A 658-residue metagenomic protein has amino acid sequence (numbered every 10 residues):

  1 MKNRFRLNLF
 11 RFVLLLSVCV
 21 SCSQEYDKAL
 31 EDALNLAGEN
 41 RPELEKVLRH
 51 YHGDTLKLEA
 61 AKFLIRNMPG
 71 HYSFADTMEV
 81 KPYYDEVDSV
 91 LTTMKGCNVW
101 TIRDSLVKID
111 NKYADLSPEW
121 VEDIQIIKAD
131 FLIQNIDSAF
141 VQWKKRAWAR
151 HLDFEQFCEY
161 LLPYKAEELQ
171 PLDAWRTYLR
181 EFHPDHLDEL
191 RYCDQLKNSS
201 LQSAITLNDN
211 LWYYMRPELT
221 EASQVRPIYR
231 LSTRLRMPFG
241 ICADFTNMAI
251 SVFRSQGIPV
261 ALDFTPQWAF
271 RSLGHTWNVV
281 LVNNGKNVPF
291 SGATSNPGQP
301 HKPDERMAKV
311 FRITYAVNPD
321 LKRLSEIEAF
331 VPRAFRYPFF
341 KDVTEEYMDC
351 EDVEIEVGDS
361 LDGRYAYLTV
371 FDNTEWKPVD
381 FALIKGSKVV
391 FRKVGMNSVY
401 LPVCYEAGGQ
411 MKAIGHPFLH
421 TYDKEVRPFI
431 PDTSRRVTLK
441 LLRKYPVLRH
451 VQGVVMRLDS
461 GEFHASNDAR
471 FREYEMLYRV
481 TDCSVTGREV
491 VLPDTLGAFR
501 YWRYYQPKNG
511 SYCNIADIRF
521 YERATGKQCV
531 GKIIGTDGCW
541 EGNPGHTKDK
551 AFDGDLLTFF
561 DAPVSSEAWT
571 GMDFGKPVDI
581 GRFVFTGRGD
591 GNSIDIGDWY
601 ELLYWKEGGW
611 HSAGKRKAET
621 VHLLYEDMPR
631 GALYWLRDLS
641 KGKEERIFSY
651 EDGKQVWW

Functional and structural regions predicted by a protein language model:
M1-K28: Bacterial Sec-dependent N-terminal signal peptides
Y26-G38, H50-G53, C193-N210, L219-S232 (+1 more regions): Hydrophobic/aromatic-rich core segments of domains that either
K46, K57-M237: Secondary-structure boundary elements
C350-D359, K444: A short, amphipathic beta-strand motif
T374-S387, R616-A618: Short, acidic Ser/Thr/Gly-rich low-complexity loop/linker segments typical of extracellular and cell-surface proteins
K388-L401, Y405-G408, L496, E626-R630: Short Pro-Gly-centered beta-turn/loop motif in secreted/extracellular proteins
A407-S434, F520, R646-W658: Structured interaction patches on ligand/partner-binding surfaces of diverse proteins
R436-E475, D482-W658: Aromatic, loop-rich ligand-recognition surfaces of beta-strand-rich domains
